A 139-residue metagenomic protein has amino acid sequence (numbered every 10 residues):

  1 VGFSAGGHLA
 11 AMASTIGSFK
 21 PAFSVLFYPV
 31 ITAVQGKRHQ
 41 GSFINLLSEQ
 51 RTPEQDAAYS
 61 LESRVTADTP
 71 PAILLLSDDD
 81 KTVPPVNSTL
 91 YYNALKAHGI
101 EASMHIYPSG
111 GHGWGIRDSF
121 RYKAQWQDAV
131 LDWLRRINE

Functional and structural regions predicted by a protein language model:
V1-S42, D56: Primarily recognizes the serine-hydrolase "nucleophile elbow" in alpha/beta-hydrolase and SGNH/GDSL folds
H8, L76, H112: Histidine-centered active-site/metal-ligand motif
K20-F23, T69-A72, H98-S103: Loop/turn elements at helix/coil->beta-strand transitions in domains of secreted/extracellular proteins
V30, D78-D80, P108: Residue-level signal for short, function-critical loop segments
E49-R64, T69-P70: Active-site nucleophile elbow and catalytic-triad environment of alpha/beta-hydrolase enzymes
D68, I73-L76, D80: Short beta-strand/loop motif that positions the catalytic acidic residue of the alpha/beta-hydrolase fold
K81-L90: Conserved alpha/beta-hydrolase "acid-adjacent" motif
T89-E139: C-terminal catalytic histidine-bearing segment of alpha/beta-hydrolase fold enzymes
